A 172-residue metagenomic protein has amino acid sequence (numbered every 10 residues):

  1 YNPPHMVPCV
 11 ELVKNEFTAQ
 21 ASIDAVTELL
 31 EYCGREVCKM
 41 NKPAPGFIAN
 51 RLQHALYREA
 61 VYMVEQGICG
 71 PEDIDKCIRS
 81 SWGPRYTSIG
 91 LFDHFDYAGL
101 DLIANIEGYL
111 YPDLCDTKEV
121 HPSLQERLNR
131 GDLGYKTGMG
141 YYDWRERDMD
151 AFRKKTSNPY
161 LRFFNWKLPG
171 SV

Functional and structural regions predicted by a protein language model:
Y1-R51: Rossmann-fold dinucleotide-binding core
P8-C9, L56-A60, N105-L110: A general alpha-helix detector
I23, L56-Y57, V120, R127: Generic non-transmembrane alpha-helix signal with a bias for helix starts/N-cap capping motifs
L29, Y62-M63: Residues within well-ordered alpha helices
Y32-R35, N41, Q66, P71-V172: NAD(P)-dependent Rossmann-like dehydrogenase/reductase catalytic/cofactor-binding core
Q53-A55, F152: Short low-complexity, flexible loop/linker segments enriched in glycine and/or proline with clustered acidic
H54, V64-Q66: AAA+ ATPase "lid" subdomain C-terminal helix
